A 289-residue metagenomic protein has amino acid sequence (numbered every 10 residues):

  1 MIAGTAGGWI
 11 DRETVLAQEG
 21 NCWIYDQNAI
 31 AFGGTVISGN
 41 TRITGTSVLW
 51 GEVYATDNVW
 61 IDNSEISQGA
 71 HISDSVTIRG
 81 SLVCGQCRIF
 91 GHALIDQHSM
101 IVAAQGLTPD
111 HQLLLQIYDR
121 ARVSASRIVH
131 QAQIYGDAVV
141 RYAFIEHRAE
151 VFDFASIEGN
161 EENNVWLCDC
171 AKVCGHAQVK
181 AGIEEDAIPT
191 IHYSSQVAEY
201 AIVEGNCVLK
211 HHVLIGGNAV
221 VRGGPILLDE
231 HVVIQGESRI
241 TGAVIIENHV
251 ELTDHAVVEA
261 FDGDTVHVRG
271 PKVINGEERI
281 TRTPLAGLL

Functional and structural regions predicted by a protein language model:
T5-S38, R42-T44, W50: LRR N-terminal entry segment and analogous cap-like coil->beta motifs
G39-L289: Glycine-rich hexapeptide-repeat left-handed beta-helix
